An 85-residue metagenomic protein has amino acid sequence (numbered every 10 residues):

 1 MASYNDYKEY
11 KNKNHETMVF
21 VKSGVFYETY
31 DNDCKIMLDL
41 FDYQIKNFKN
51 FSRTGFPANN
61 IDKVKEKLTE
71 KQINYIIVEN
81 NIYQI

Functional and structural regions predicted by a protein language model:
M1-I85: Basic, polar low-complexity surface loops/patches
